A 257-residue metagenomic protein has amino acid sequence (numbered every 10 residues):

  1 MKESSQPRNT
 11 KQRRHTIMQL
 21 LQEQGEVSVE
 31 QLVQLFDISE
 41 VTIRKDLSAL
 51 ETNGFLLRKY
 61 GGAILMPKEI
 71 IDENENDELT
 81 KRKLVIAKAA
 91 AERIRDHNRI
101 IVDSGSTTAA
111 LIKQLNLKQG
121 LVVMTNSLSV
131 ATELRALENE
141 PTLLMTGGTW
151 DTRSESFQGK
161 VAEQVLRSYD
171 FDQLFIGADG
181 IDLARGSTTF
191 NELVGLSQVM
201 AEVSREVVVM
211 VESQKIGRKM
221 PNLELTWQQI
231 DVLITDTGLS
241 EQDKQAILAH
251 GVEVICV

Functional and structural regions predicted by a protein language model:
K2-E30, Q34-F36, E40-I101, S106 (+3 more regions): HTH-adjacent hinge/linker in prokaryotic transcriptional regulators
K2-L21, E26-L32, D37, T52 (+1 more regions): Conserved phosphate- and dinucleotide-binding cores of soluble alpha/beta proteins, encompassing both enzyme active
P67-K68, L111, V165, L183: Residues at secondary-structure transition points
I101, V123, T189: Conserved SAM-binding loop
